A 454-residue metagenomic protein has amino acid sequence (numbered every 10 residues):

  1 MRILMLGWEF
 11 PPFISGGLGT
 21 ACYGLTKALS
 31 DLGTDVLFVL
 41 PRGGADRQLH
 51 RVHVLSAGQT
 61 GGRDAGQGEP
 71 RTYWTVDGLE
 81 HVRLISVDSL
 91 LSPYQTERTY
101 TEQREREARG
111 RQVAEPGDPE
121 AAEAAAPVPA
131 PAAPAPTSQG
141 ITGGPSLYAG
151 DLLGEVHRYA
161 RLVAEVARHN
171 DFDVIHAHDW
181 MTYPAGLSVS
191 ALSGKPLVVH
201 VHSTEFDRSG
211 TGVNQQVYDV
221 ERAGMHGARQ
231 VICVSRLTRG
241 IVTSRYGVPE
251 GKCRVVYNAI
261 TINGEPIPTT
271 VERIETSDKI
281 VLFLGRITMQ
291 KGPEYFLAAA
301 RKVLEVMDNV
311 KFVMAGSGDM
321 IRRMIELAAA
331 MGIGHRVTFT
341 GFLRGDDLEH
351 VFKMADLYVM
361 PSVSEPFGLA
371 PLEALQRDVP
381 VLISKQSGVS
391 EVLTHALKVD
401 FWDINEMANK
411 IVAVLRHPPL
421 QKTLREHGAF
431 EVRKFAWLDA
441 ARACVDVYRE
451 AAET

Functional and structural regions predicted by a protein language model:
T34-A167: A conserved catalytic-core segment of Leloir-type glycosyltransferases
I232, R273-A300, R425: Conserved donor-binding/catalytic core segment of Leloir-type glycosyltransferases
L237, A259: Carbohydrate-associated surface elements
R323-L343: Nucleotide-activated donor-binding/catalytic signature segment of Leloir-type glycosyltransferases, i.e., the conserved
F342-L343, H350-A355: Short alpha-helical donor nucleotide-sugar binding micro-motif in glycosyltransferases
V363: Aromatic "clamp/platform" in nucleotide-sugar-dependent glycosyltransferases that forms part of the donor/acceptor
P380-I383: Short hydrophobic beta-strand element within catalytic cores of glycosyltransferases and related nucleotide-activated
A396-I404, A413-P418: Conserved acidic donor-binding segment of nucleotide-sugar-dependent glycosyltransferases
